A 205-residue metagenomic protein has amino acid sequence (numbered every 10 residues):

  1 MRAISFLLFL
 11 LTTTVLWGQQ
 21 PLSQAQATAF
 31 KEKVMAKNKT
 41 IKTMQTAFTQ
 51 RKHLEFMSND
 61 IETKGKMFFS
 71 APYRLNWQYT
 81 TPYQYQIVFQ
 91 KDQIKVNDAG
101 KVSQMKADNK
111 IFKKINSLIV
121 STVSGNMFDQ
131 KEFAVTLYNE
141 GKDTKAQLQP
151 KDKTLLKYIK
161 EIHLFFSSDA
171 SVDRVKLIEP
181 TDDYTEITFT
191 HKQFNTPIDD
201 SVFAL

Functional and structural regions predicted by a protein language model:
M1-S5: Positively charged n-region of N-terminal signal peptides that target proteins for export
G18-T49, H53-N59, A204-L205: N-terminal leader/targeting segments and the immediate start of mature chains
Q20, K66-S117, T185: An acidic-aromatic
F48, L75-Y79, I94-N97, A146-L148 (+1 more regions): Short hydrophobic/aromatic-rich beta-strand segments that constitute the beta-sheet cores of beta-sandwich/beta-barrel
Q104-D143: Flexible, surface-exposed loop/linker segments and immediately adjacent secondary-structure boundaries
F128-A134, N139-L205: Gly/Pro-enriched, hydrophobic low-complexity segments that function as extracytoplasmic propeptides/linkers
